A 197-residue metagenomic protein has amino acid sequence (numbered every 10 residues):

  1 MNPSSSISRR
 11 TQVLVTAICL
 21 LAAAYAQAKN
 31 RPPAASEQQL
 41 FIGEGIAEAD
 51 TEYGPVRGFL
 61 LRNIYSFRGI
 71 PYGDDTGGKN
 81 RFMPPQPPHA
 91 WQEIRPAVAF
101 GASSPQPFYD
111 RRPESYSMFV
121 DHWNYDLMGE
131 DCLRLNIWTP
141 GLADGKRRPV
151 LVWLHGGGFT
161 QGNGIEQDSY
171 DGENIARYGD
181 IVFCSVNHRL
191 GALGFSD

Functional and structural regions predicted by a protein language model:
N2, A28-D197: Non-catalytic accessory segments of hydrolases
N2-L14: Bacterial N-terminal signal peptides that target proteins for export
S6-I7, A26-A28: Intrinsically disordered, low-complexity regions enriched in serine, threonine, proline and polar/charged residues
V13-A23: Bacterial N-terminal signal peptides
